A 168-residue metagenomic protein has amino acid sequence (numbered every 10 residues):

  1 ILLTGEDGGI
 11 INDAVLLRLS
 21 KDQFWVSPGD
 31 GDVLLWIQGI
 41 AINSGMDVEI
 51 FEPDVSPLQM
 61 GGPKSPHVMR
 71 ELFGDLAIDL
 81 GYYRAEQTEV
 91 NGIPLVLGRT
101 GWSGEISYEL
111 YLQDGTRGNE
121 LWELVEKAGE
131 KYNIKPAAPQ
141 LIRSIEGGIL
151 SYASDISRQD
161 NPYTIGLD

Functional and structural regions predicted by a protein language model:
I1-G9: Acidic, proline/glycine-enriched N-terminal capping motif
I11-A14: Short beta-strand and beta-hairpin "edge-sheet" elements
L16-D168: Conserved, structured C-terminal
